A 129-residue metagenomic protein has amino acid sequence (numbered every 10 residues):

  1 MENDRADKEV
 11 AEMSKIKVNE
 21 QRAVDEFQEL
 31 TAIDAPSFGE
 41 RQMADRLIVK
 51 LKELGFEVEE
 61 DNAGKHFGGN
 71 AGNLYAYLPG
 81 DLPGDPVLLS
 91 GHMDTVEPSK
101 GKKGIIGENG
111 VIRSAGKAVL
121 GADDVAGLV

Functional and structural regions predicted by a protein language model:
D4-D7: Intrinsic-disorder-associated, low-complexity terminal segments enriched in Asp/Asn/His/Tyr and depleted of Lys/Arg
E9-R41: N-terminal capping segment at the start of a domain
I16-K17, D61-A63, S90-H92: Intrinsically disordered, low-complexity segments enriched in polar/charged residues with Gly/Pro, especially when
V24, Q28, D45-I48, L128-V129: Predominant activation on well-ordered alpha-helical scaffold segments within soluble catalytic domains
Q28-T31, L51, G55, E97: Structural signal for hydrophobic packing residues in well-ordered secondary-structure cores of soluble enzyme domains
P36-P83: A non-catalytic alpha/beta surface segment that caps or lines the substrate-entry region of metallo-dependent hydrolase
N70, Y77-P79, P83-V129: Active-site metal-coordination/substrate-binding segment of hydrolases, especially metallo-dependent peptidases
